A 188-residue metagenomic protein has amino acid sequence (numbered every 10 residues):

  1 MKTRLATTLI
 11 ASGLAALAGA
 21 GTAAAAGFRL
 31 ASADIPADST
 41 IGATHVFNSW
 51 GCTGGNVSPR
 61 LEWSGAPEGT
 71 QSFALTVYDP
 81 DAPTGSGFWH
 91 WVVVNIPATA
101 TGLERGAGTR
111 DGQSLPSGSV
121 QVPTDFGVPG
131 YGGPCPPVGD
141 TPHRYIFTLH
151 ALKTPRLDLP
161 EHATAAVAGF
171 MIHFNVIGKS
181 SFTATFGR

Functional and structural regions predicted by a protein language model:
M1-R4: Positively charged n-region of N-terminal signal peptides that target proteins for export
T8-G19: Bacterial N-terminal signal peptides
A23-R188: N-terminus-centered regions that define maturation/targeting leaders and the start of the first functional domain
